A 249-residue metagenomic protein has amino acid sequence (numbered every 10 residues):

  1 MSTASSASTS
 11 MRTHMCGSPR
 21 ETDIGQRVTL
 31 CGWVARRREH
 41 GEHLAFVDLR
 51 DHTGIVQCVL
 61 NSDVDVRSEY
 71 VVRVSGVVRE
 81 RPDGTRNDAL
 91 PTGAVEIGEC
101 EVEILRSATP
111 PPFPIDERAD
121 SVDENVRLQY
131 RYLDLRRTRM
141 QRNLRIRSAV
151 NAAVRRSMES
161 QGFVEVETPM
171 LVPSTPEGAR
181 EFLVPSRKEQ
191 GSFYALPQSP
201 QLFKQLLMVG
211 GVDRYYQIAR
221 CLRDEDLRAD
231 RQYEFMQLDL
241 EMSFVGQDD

Functional and structural regions predicted by a protein language model:
M1-D249: Class II aminoacyl-tRNA synthetase catalytic cores and aaRS-like
